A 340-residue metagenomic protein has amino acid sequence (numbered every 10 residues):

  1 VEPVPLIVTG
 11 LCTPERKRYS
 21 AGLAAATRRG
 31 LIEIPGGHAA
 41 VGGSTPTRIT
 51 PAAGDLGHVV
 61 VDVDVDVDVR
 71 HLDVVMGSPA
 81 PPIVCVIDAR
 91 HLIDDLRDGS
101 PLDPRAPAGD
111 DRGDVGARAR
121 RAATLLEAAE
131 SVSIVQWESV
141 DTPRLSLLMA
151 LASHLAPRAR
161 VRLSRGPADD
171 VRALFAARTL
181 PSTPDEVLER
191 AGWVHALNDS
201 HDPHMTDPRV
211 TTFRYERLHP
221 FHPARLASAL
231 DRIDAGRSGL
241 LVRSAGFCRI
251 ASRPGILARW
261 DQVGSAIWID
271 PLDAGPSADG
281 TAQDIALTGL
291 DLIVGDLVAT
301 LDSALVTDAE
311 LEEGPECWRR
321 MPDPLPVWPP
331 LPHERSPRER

Functional and structural regions predicted by a protein language model:
V1-R48, L56-D62, D66-D73: Glycine-rich P-loop/Walker A and Walker A-like loops and their local beta1-loop-alpha1 context in P-loop NTPases
V4, R209-F213, Q283-I285: Short amphipathic alpha-helical segments
I7-L11, E33-P35, V59-D64, V84-D88 (+4 more regions): Conserved beta-strand segments of the P-loop GTPase G domain that flank and frequently precede/overlap
R16-R18, T142-S146, F221-R225, L292-A299: Short, conserved charged micro-motifs
R18-A26, H71-M76, G99, L145-H154 (+1 more regions): Short, aromatic/basic amphipathic alpha-helical patches
A39-V41, C85, H91-D94, P101-D273 (+1 more regions): C-terminal accessory "lid"/substrate-recognition subdomains
G54-V60, P79-P82: Loop/turn-to-beta-strand initiation segments
A278-R340: Generic C-terminus detector
